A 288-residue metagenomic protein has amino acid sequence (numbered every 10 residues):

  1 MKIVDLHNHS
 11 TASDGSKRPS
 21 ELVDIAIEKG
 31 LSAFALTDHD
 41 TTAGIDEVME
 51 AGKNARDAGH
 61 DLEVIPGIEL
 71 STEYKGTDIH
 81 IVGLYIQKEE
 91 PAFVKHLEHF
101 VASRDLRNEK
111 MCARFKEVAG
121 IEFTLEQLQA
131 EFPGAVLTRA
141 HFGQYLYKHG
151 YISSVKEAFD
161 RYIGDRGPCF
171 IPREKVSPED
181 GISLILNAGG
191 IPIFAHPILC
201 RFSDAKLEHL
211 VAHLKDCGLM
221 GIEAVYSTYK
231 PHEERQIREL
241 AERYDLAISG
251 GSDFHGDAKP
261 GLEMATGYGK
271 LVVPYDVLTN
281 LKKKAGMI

Functional and structural regions predicted by a protein language model:
M1-T77, Y162-G164, V176-K259: An N-terminally biased module of ancient metal coordination in phosphate/nucleic-acid-related enzymes
L6, S10, K29-S32, K95 (+5 more regions): Generic preference for well-ordered secondary structure
K53-E208, A212, G269-I288: Extended substrate/RNA-proximal surfaces in nucleic-acid metabolism proteins
D245-G251, G256-K282: C-terminal active-site subregion of NodB/CE4 polysaccharide deacetylases
